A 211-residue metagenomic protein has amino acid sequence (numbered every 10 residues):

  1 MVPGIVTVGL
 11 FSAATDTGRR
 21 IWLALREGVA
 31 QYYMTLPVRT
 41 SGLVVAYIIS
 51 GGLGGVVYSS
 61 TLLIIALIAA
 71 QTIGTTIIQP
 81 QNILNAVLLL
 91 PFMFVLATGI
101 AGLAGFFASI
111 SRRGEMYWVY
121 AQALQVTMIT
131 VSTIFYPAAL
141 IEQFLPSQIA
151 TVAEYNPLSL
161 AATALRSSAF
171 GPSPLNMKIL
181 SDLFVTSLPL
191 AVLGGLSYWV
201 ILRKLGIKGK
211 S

Functional and structural regions predicted by a protein language model:
M1-A13, S59, Q122-T130, T186-G195: Hydrophobic alpha-helical transmembrane segments of multi-pass membrane transport/permease proteins
M1-A70: Hydrophobic alpha-helical transmembrane segments of multi-pass membrane transport proteins
E27-T35, S109-R112, E154, T163-S167: Short amphipathic alpha-helical coupling elements at transmembrane boundaries
T40, V45-A121, L175-V200: Alpha-helical transmembrane segments and their short interhelical loops
A108-Y155: Transmembrane helix segments
N156-M177: Short, membrane-exposed interhelical loops at transmembrane-helix boundaries
L202-S211: Short cytosolic juxtamembrane segments of multi-pass membrane proteins
